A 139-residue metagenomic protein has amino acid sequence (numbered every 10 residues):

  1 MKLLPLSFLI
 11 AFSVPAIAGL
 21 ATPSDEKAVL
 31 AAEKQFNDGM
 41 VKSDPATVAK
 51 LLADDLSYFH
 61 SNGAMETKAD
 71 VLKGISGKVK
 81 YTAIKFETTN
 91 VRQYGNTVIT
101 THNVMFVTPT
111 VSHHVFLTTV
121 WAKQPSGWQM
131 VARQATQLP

Functional and structural regions predicted by a protein language model:
M1-L9: Sec-dependent signal peptide recognition, specifically the positively charged N-region followed immediately by
L4, G19-K50, D55-P139: A beta-strand edge to alpha-helix "cap/lid" segment located at domain peripheries
S13-A16: N-terminal signal peptide c-region/cleavage motif recognized by signal peptidases
